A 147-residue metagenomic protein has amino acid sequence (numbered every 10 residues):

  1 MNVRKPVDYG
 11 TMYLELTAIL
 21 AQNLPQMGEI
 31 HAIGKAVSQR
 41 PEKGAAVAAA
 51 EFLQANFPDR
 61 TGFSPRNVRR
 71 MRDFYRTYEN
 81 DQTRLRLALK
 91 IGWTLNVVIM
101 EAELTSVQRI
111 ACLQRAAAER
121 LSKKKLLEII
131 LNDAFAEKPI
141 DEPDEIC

Functional and structural regions predicted by a protein language model:
M1-C147: Basic, low-complexity intrinsically disordered segments
